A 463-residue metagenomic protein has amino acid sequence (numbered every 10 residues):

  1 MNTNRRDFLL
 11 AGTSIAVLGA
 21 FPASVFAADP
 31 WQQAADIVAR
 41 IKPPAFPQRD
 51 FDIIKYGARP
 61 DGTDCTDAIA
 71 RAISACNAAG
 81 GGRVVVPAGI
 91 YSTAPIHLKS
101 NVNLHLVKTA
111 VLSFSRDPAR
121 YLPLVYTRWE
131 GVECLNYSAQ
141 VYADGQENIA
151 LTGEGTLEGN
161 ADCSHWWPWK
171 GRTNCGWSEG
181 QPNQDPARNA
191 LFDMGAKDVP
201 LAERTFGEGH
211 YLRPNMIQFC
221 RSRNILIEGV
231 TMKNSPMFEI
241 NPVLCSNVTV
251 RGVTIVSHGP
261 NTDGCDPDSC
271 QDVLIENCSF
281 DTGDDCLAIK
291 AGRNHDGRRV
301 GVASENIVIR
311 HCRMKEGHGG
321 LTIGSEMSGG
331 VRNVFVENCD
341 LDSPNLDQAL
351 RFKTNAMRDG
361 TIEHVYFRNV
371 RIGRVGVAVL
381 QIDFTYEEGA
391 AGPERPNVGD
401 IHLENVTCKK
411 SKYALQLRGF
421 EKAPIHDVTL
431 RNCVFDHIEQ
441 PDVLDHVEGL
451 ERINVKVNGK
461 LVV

Functional and structural regions predicted by a protein language model:
N2-V463: Extracellular/periplasmic carbohydrate-active domains that bind, remodel, or depolymerize complex polysaccharides
